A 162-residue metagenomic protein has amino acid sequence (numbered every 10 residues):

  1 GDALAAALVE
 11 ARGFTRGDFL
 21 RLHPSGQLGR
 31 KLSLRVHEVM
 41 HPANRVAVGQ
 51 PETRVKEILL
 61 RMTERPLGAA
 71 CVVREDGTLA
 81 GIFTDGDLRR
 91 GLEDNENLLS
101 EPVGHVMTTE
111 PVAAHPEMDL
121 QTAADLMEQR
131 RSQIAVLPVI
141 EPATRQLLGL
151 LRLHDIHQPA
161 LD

Functional and structural regions predicted by a protein language model:
G1-F14: Short alpha-helices
L4, V39, M62, G77 (+3 more regions): Terminal peptide-recognition signature
F14-F19, V72-E75: Flexible, glycine/charged-enriched surface loops at secondary-structure junctions
G17-M40: Cyclic nucleotide-binding regulatory module and flanking cytosolic helices
L32-V46, S100-P111: Bateman (tandem CBS) regulatory domains
V48-P66, V73, L92, A113-P142 (+1 more regions): The conserved cystathionine-beta-synthase
L67, T78-E93, Q146-D162: Short beta->alpha transition motifs characteristic of CBS
G81, D85, E96-S100, L120: Nucleotide-binding motor/catalytic cores of P-loop/tubulin-like NTPases across gene-expression machines
